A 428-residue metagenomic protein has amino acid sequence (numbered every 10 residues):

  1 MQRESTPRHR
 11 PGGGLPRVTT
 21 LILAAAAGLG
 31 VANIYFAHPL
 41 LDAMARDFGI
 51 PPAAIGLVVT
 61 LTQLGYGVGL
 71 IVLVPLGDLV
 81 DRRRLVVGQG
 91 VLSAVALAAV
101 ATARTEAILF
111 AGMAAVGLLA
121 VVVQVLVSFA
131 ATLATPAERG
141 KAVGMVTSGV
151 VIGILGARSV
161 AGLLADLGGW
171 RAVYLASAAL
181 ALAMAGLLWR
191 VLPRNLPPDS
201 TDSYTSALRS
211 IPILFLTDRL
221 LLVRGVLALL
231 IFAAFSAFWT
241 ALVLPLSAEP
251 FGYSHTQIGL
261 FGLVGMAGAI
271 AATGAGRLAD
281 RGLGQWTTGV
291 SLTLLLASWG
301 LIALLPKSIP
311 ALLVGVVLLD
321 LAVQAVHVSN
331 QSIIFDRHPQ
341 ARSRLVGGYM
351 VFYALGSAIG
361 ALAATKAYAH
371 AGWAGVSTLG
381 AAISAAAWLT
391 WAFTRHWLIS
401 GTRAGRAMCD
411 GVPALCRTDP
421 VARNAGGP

Functional and structural regions predicted by a protein language model:
P7-G14, P193-G225, V412: Juxtamembrane intracellular "pre-TM" segments in multi-pass secondary transporters
V68-E106: Conserved MFS/SLC helix-loop-helix module at the cytosolic interface between two early adjacent transmembrane helices
L70-D81, A271-G284, Y368: Helix-to-loop junctions at the C-terminal end of transmembrane segments in multipass secondary transporters
G112-V150: Cytoplasmic helix-loop-helix junction between adjacent transmembrane helices in 12-TM secondary transporters
V122-A134, A325-H338: Intracellular juxtamembrane helix-capping segments at the cytosolic ends of symmetry-related transmembrane helices
M145-R190: Helix-loop-helix hairpin linking two adjacent transmembrane segments in secondary transporters
Q285-N330: C-terminal transmembrane helical hairpin of 12-TM major facilitator-type secondary transporters
